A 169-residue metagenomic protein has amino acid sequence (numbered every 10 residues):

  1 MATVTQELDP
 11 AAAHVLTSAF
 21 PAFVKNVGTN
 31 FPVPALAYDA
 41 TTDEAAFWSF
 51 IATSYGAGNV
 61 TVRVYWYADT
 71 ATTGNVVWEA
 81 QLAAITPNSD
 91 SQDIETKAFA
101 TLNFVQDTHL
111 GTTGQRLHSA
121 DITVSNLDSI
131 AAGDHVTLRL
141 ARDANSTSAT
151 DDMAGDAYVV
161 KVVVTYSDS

Functional and structural regions predicted by a protein language model:
M1-T41: N-terminal leader/pro-regions and domain N-caps
D39-A57: Short beta-strands within extracellular/lumenal beta-sheet-rich domains
G58-A68, V76: A short beta-strand element within beta-rich, extracytoplasmic domains of secreted/secretory-pathway proteins
T72-A80, A154-V159: Short coil-to-beta strand junction motifs in C2/discoidin
V76-S91, V162: Extended low-complexity, serine/threonine- and proline-enriched intrinsically disordered segments
D90-D128: Extracellular carbohydrate recognition and processing domains and analogous Trp-centered ligand-binding platforms
R116-S148: Cysteine-clustered segments with highest specificity for TGF-beta superfamily mature ligands
A141-S169: Proprotein-processing/basic-patch segments
